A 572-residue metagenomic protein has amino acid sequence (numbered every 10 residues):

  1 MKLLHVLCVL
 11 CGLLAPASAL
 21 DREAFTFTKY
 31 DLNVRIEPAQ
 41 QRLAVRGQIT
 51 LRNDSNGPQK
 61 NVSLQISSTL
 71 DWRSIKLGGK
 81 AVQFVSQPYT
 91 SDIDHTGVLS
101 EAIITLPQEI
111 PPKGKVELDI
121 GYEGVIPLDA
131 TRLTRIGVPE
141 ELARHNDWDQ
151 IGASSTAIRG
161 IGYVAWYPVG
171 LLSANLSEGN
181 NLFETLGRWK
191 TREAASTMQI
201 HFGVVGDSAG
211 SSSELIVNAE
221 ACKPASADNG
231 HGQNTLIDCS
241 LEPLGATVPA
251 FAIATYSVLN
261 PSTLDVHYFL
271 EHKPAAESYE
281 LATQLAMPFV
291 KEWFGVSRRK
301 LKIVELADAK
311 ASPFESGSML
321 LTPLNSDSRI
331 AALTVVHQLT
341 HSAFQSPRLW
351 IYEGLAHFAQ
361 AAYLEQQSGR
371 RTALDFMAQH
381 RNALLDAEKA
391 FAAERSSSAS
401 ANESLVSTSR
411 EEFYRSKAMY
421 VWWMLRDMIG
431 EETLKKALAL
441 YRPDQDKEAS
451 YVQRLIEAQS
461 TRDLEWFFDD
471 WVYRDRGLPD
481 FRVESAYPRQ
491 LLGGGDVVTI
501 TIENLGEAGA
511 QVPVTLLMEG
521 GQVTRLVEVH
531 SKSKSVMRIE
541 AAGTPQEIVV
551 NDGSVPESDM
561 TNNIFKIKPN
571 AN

Functional and structural regions predicted by a protein language model:
A17-A44, R73, E465-W466, D470: N-terminal, polar/Ser/Thr-rich
Q59-Y89, G203-D207, L517-T524: Solvent-exposed beta-hairpin/edge-strand motifs
L70-D147, L186-W189, D228-G232, K532-T544 (+1 more regions): A surface-exposed beta-strand-loop module
S74-K76, A209-I216, L464, P488-N551: Beta-strand-rich binding/interaction modules
D119-T247: Extended, low-hydrophobicity, Ser/Thr/Pro/Gly-biased non-transmembrane segments
I200, D238, T255-I351, L355 (+3 more regions): Juxtacatalytic substrate-recognition/specificity segment
R298, E411-G493: Amphipathic alpha-helical substructures
E353-M428: Acidic/His/Gly-enriched intrinsically disordered linker/tail segments that often contain short helix/coil "MoRF-like"
